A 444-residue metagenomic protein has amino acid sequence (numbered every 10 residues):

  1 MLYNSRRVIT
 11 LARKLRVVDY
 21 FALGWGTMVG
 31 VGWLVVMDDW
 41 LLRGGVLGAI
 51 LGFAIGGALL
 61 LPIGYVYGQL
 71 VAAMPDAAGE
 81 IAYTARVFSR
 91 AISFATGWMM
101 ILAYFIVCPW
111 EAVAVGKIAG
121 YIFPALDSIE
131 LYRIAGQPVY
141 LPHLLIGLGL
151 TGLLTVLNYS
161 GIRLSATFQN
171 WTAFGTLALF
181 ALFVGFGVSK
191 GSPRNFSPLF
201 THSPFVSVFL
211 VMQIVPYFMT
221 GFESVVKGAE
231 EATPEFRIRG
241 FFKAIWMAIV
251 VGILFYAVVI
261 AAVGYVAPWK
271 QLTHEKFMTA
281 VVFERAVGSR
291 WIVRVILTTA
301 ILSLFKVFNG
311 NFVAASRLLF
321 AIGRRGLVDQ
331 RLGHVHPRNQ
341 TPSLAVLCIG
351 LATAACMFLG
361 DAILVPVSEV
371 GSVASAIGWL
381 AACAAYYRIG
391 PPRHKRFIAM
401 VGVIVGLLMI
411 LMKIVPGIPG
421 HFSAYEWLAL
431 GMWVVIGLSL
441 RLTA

Functional and structural regions predicted by a protein language model:
M1-L47, L60-Y65, D76-A77, E235 (+3 more regions): Membrane-interface "cap" regions at the ends of multi-pass membrane proteins
Y3-L11, I50, L126-L144, N170-L297: Helix-loop-helix junctions that connect adjacent transmembrane segments in multi-pass membrane transporters
L11, V71, A95, G149-T172 (+3 more regions): Membrane-water interface regions at transmembrane-helix termini and the short interhelical loops of multi-pass membrane
W33-W40, L157-R163, S192, V328 (+3 more regions): Transmembrane helix-loop junctions in multi-pass membrane proteins
D39-L42, L51-G52, L61-T151, V156-Y159 (+2 more regions): Hydrophobic transmembrane alpha-helices that form the core helical bundles of multi-pass secondary transporters
A82-A85, S89, Y121-L126, A244-N309 (+2 more regions): TM-loop-TM module centered on a large, flexible mid-protein loop between adjacent transmembrane helices in multi-pass
P142-K190, H202-F205, I245, I249 (+3 more regions): Membrane-interface loop-to-helix entry segments
V370-S372, Y387-R388, R393-A444: A generic transmembrane alpha-helix motif of multi-pass inner-membrane proteins
